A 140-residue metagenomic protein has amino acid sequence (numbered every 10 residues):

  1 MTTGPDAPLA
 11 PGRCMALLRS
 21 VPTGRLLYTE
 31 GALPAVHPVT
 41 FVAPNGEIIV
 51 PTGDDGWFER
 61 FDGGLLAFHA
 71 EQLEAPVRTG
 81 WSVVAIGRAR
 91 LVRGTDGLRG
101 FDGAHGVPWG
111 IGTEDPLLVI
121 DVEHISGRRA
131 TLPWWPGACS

Functional and structural regions predicted by a protein language model:
M1-T2, V42: Short, basic, glycine/proline-bearing loop/turn elements
T3-R25: Short, basic/aromatic recognition patches
A7-P8, I125-S140: Short, charged, intrinsically disordered terminal tails
V21-G53: Short beta-strand segments
A43-N45, R93, S126: A generic structural motif
P44-G46, W57-R60, F101, P136-A138: A short local loop/turn or secondary-structure capping micro-motif enriched for an aromatic residue
E47-I49, V119, S126: General beta-strand recognition
D54-P116, V122-H124: Short, structured beta-strand-loop surface elements
